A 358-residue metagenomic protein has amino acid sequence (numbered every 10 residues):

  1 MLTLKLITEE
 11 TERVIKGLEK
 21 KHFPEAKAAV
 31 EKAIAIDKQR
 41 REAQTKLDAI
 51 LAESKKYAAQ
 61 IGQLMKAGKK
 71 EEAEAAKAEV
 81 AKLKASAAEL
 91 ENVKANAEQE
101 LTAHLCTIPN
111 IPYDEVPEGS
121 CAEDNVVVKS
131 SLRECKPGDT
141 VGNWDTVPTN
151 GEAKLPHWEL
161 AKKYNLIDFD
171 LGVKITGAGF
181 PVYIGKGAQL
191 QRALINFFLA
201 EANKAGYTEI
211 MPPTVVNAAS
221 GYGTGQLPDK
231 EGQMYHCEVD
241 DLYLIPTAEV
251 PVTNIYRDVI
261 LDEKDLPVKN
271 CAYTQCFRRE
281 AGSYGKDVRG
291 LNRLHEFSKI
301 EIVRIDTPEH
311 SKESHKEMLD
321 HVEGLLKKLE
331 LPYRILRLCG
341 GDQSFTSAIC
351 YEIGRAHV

Functional and structural regions predicted by a protein language model:
M1-G142, D170: N-terminal alpha-helical targeting/anchoring segments
S131-H357: TRNA-recognition modules of translation machinery and tRNA-sensing kinases, especially anticodon-binding
